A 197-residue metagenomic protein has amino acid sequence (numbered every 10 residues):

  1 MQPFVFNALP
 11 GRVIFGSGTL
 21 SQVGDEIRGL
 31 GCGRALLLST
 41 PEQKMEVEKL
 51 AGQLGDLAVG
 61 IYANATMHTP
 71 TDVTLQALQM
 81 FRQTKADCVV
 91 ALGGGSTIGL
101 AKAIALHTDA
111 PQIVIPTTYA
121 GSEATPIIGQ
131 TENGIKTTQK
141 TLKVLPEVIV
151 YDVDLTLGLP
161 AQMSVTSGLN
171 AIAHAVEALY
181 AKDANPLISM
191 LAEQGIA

Functional and structural regions predicted by a protein language model:
M1-C88: ATP/NTP phosphate-donor binding region
G11, D25, L106-L191, G195: A glycine/threonine-rich phosphate-anchoring loop and its flanking beta-alpha core in nucleotide/phosphate-binding
T40, A91, S189: Active-site-adjacent beta-strand anchor residues
K44, T71, S189-A197: An alpha-helix initiation/capping motif
K44-M45, H68-T71, I98, G121 (+1 more regions): Loop/helix-junction capping segments adjacent to catalytic residues or to phosphate/diphosphate-binding pockets
E46-K49, L100-K102, E123-T125: Short glycine-/acidic-enriched loop or helix-start segments at secondary-structure transitions that form or flank
F81-I104, T108-Y119: A short, small-residue-rich loop immediately preceding and capping a beta-strand
